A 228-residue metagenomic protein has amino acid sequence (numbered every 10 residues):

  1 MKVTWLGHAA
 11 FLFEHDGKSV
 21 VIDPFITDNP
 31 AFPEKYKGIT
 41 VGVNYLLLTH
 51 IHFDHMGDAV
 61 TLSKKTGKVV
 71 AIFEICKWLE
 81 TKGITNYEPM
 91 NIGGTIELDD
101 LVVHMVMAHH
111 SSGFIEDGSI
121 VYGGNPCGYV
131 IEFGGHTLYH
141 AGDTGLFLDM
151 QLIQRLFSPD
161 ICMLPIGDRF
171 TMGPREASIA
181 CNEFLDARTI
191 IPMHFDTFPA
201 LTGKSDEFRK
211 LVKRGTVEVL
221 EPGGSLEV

Functional and structural regions predicted by a protein language model:
M1-K2, S63-K68, H136-L138: Short active-site oxyanion
M1-S19, I26-A31, Y36, D100 (+3 more regions): Zn-dependent metallo-beta-lactamase
L12-H52, G57-T61, E74, S111-V121 (+1 more regions): Pre-active-site segment of Zn-dependent metallo-hydrolases
I22-D23, V43-I51, V70-F73, Y139-T144 (+3 more regions): Active-site neighborhood of phospho(di)ester-bond hydrolases with catalytic His/Asp-centered motifs
N29, H52-G57, C76-W78, G94-E97 (+5 more regions): Active-site environment of divalent metal-dependent phosphoester hydrolases
G57-I96, L101-F114: Glycine/small-residue-rich loop that forms an oxyanion/phosphate-binding "nest" at active or ligand-binding sites
K68, E80-G94, S178-V228: Binuclear metal-ion centers of metallo-dependent hydrolases, dominated by the metallo-beta-lactamase
G118-E183: Active-site-proximal loop/helix segments of hydrolase catalytic cores
